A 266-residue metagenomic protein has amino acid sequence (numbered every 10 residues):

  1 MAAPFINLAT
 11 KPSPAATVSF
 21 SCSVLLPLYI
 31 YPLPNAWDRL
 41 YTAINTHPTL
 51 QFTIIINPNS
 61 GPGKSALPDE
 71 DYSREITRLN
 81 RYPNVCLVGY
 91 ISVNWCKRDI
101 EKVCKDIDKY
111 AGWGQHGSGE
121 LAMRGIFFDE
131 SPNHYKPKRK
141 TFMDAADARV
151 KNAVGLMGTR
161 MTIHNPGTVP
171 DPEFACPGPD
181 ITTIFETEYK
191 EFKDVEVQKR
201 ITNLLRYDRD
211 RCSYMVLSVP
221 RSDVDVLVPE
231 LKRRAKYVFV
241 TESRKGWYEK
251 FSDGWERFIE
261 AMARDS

Functional and structural regions predicted by a protein language model:
A2-S266: Glycan-processing catalytic domains of CAZymes
